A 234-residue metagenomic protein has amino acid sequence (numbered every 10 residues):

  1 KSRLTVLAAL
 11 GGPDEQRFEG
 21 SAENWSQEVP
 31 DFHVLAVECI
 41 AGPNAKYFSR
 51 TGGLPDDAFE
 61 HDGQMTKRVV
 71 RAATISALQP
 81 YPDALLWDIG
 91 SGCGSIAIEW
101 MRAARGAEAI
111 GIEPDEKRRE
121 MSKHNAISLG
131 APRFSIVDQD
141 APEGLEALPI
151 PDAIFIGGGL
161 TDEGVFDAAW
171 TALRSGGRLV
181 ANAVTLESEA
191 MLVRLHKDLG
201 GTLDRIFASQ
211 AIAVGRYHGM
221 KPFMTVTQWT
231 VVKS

Functional and structural regions predicted by a protein language model:
K1-G63: A contiguous loop/helix-start segment that scaffolds small-molecule binding in enzyme catalytic cores
V34-I40, G215-S234: Core SAM-dependent methyltransferase catalytic element
D83-G92: Conserved class I S-adenosyl-L-methionine
C93-R105: Conserved SAM-binding loop of SAM-dependent methyltransferases across substrates and taxa, primarily the Class I
G106-I110: Short beta-strand element of Class I
I112-A153: S-adenosyl-L-methionine
E113-R118, G158-T161, V184: Short beta->alpha hinge that forms the Motif I/post-I loop of the SAM-binding pocket
A168-T227: C-terminal substrate-binding/active-site "lid" region of AdoMet-derived donor-dependent transferases
